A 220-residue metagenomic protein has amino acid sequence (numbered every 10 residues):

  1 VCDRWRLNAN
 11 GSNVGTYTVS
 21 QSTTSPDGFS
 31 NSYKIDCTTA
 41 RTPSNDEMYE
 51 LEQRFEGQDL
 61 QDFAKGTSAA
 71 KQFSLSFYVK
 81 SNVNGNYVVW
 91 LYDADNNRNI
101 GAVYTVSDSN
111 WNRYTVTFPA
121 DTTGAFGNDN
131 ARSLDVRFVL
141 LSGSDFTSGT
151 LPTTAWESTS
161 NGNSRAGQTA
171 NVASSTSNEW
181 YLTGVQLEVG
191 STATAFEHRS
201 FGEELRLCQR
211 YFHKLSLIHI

Functional and structural regions predicted by a protein language model:
V1-Y49: Aromatic (Trp/Tyr/Phe) and Gly/Pro-enriched flexible surface segments
Y49-V89, V116-T117, D121-G124, G184-Q186: Extra-cytoplasmic beta-strand recognition segments
Q61-K65, I100-S107, N171: Beta-strand-rich interaction surfaces with strong enrichment in secreted/lumenal proteins
F73-L75, R132-G143: Internal, hydrophobic beta-strand segments that form the core of beta-sheet-rich folds
L91-D93: Conserved aromatic beta-strand anchor motif in extracellular beta-sandwich/beta-rich domains
N96-F126: Extracellular carbohydrate recognition and processing domains and analogous Trp-centered ligand-binding platforms
G124-N128, L140-S216: Extracellular polysaccharide-targeting segments
I218-I220: Conserved small/polar residues in nucleotide/adenosyl-binding loops
